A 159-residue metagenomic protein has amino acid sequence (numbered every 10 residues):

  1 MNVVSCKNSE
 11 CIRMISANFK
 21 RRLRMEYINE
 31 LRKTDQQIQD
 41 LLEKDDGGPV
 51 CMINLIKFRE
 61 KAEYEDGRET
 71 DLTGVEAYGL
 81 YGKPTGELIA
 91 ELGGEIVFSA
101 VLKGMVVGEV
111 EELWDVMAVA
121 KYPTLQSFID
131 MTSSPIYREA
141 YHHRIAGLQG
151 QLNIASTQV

Functional and structural regions predicted by a protein language model:
I12-V116, P123, S127, T157-V159: Short S/T/G/P-rich N-terminal loop/turn motif that feeds into the first structured element of a domain
V119-V159: Short, Lys/Arg-rich amphipathic alpha-helical interaction segments that bind nucleic acids or acidic protein surfaces
